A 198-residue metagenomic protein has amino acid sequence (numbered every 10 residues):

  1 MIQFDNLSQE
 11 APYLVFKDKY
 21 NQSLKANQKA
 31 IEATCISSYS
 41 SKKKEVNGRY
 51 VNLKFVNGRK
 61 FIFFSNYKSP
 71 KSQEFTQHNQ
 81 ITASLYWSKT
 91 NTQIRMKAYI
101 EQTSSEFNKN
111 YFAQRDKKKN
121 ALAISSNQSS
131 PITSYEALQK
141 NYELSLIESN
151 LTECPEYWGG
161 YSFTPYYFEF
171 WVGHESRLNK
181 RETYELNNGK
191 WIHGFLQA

Functional and structural regions predicted by a protein language model:
M1-A198: Binding-site signature for planar aromatic cofactors or substrates
